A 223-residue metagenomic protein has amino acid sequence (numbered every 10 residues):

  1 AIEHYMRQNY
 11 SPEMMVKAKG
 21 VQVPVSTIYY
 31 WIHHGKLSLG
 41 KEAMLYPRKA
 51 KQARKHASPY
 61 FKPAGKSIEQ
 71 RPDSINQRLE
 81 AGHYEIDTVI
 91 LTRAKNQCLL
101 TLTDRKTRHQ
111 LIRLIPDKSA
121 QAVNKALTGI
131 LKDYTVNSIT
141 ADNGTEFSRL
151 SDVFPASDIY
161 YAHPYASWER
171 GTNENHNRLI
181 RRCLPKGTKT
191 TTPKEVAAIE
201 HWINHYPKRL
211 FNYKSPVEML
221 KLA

Functional and structural regions predicted by a protein language model:
A1-T172, N177, R181-K189, H201 (+1 more regions): Secondary-structure boundary/capping micro-motif
K186-A223: C-terminal domain-tail junction helix/linker
